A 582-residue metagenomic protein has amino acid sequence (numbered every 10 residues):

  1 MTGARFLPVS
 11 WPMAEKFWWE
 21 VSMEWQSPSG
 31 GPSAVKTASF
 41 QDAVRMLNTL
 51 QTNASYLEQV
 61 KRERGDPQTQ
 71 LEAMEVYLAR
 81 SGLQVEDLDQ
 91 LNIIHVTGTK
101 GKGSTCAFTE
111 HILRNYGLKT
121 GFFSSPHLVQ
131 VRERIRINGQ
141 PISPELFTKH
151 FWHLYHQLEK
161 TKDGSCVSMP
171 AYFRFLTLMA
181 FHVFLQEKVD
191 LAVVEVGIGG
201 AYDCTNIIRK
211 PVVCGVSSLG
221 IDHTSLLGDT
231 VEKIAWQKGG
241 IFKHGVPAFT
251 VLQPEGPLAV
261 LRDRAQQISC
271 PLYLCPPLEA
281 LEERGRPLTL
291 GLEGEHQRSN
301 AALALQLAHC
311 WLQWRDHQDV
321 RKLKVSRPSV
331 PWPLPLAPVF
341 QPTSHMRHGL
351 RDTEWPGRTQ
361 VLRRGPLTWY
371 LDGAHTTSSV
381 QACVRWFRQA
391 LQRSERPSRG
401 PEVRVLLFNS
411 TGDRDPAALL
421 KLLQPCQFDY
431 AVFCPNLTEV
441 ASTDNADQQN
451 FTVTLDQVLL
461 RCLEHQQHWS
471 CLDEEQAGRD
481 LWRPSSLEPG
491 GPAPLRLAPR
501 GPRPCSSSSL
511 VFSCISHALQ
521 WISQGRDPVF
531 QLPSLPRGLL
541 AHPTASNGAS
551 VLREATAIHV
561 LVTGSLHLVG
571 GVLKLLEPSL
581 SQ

Functional and structural regions predicted by a protein language model:
M1-K100, S104-T105, R114-K119: N-terminal leader/targeting and accessory segments in enzymes
A4-Q26, L91, G164, E187-V196 (+1 more regions): Acidic, Mg2+-coordinating active-site environments of NTP-dependent enzymes
A54-P67, L71-I93, H111-R209, S225-D229 (+2 more regions): ATP-dependent carboxylate-amine ligase catalytic core
T105-T109, L261: Hydrophobic residues within alpha-helices that form the first helical element adjacent to the glycine-rich loop
L191-V194, C204-G215, L219-G220, G285-Y430: Nucleotide phosphate-binding/pyrophosphate-handling subdomain across enzymes that bind or process nucleotide phosphates
P254-R264, W369, T377, K421-T556: C-terminal helical cap/extension that packs against the catalytic core of soluble nucleotide-cofactor enzymes
S565: Active-site-proximal loop/hinge segments that shape catalytic or ion-binding/gating pockets
G570-Q582: Active-site-adjacent alpha-helix immediately C-terminal to a catalytic or transition-state-stabilizing loop
